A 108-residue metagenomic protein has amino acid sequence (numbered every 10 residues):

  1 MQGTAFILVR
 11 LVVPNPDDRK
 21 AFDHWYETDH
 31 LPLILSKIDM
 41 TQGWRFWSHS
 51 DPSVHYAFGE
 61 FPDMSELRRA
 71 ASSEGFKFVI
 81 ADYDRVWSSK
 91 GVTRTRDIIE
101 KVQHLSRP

Functional and structural regions predicted by a protein language model:
M1-A5, H49-D51: Short, flexible turn/loop "capping" segments at secondary-structure junctions
T4-V12, Y56-A57: Active-site-flanking beta-strand signature of metal-NTP-handling nucleotidyl enzymes and homologous cyclase-like
V12-D23: Short, surface-exposed ligand-recognition loops at beta-strand->loop->(often short) alpha-helix junctions that present
L31-F58: Short, glycine- and small/hydrophobic-rich beta-strand elements in well-ordered beta-sheets
K37-T41, E60-I98: An amphipathic, aromatic/His-enriched active-site/gating alpha helix that lines ligand/cofactor pockets
I98-P108: Short, low-order "capping/linker" segments at domain edges
